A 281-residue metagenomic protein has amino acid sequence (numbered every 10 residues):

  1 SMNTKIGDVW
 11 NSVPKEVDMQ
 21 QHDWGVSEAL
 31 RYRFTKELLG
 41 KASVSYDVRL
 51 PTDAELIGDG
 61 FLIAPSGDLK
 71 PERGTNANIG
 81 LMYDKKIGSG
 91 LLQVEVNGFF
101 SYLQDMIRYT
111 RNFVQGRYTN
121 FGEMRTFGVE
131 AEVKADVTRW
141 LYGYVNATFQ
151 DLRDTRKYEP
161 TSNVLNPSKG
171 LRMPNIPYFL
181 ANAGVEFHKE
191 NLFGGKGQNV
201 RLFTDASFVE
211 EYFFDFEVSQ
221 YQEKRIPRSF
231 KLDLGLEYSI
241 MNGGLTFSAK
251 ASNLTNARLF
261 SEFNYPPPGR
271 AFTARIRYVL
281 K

Functional and structural regions predicted by a protein language model:
S1-L38, L50, E159: Signature of Gram-negative outer-membrane beta-barrel scaffolds
S1-T4, V44-L50, I57-D59, K85 (+8 more regions): Transmembrane beta-strands of outer-membrane beta-barrel pores
P14-H22, G67-R73, T119-R125, L165-P177 (+2 more regions): Replace "Gram-negative outer membrane beta-barrel proteins" with "bacterial and organellar outer membrane beta-barrel
H22, L30-R33, Y46, P71 (+8 more regions): Residue-level signature of outer-membrane beta-barrel architecture
R33, L39-S45, P71-F127, T148 (+1 more regions): Membrane-embedded beta-barrel scaffold of Gram-negative outer-membrane proteins
E37, K86-L92, W140, E190-V200 (+2 more regions): Short loop/turn motifs that connect adjacent beta-strands in outer-membrane beta-barrel proteins
V48, F99, G143, L202-K281: C-terminal beta-signal and adjacent terminal beta-strands/loops of Gram-negative outer-membrane beta-barrel proteins
V94, G98-Y102, T119-F213, T255: Gram-negative outer-membrane beta-barrel transporters
